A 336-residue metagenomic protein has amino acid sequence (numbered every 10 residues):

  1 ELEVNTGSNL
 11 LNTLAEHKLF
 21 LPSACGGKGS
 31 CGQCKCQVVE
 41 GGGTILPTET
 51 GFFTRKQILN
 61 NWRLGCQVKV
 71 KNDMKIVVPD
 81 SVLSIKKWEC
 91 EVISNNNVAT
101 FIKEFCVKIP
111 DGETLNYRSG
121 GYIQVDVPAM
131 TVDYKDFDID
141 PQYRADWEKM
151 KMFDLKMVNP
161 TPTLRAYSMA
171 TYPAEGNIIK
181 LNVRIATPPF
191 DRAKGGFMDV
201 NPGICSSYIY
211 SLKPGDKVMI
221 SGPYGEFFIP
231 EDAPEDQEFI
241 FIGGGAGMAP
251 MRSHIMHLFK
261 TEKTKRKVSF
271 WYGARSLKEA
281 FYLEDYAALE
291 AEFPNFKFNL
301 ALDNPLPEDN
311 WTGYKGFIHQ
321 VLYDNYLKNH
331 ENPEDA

Functional and structural regions predicted by a protein language model:
E1-S30, C36-Q57, T264-A336: Reductase modules of NAD(P)H-dependent flavoproteins
N9, Q33, K75, Y122 (+1 more regions): Residue-level marker of beta-strand positions
G51-E113: Fe-S ferredoxin-like electron-transfer domains and their immediately adjacent linker/connector regions across
V70, V82, A129-V132, G222-F227: Short, charged beta-turn/beta-strand-edge "cap" motif at the junction between a beta-strand and an adjacent loop
E91-P214, R275, A301-N304: Ferredoxin-reductase
Y208, S221-E235: A short, basic/flexible loop-to-alpha-helix module at the beginning of a structural domain
